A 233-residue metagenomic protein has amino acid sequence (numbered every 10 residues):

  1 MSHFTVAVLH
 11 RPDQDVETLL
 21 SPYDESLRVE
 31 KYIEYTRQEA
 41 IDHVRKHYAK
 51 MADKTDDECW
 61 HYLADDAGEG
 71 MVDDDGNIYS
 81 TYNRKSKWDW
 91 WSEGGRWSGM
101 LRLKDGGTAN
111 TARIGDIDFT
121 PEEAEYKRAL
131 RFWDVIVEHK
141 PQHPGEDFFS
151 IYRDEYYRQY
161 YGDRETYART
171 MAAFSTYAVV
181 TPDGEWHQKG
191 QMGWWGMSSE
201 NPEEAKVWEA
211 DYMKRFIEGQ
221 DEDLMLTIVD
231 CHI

Functional and structural regions predicted by a protein language model:
M1-D211, R215, G219: Acidic (Asp/Glu-rich) sequence patches and key acidic residues that form negatively charged surfaces used
S2-H3, C231-I233: Histidine-centered active-site/metal-ligand motif
M225-C231: Short, well-ordered beta-strand elements
